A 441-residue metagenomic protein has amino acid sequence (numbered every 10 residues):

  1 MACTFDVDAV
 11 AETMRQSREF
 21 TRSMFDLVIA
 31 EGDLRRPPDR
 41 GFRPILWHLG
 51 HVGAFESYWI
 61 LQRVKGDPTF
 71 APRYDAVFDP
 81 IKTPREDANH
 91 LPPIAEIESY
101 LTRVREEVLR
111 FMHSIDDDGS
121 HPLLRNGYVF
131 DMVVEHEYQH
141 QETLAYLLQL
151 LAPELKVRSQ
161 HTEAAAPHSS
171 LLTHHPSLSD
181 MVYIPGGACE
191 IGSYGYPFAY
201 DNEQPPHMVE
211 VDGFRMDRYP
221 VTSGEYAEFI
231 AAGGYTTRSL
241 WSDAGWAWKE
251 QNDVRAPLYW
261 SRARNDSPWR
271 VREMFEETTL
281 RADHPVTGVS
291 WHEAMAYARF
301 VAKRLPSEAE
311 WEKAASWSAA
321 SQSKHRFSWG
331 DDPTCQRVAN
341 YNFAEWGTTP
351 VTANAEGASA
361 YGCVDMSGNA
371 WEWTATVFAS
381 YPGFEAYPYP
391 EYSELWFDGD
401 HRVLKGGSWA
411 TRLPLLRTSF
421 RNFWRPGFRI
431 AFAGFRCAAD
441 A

Functional and structural regions predicted by a protein language model:
M1-V7: Short, contiguous pre-domain boundary segments
V10-T13, S17-M24, P93, I97-F111 (+3 more regions): Alpha-helical packing segments of well-folded alpha/beta enzyme cores
A11, E19, D26, E31-K82 (+7 more regions): Short, contiguous alpha-helical
P80-H121, Y128-M132, H136, D217: Acidic/histidine-rich alpha-helical segments that form the ligand environment of transition-metal centers
V129, V133, E137-Q139, T143 (+5 more regions): Functional-site microenvironments in short loops/helix caps that host divalent-cation chemistry
L171-H174: Compositionally biased, intrinsically disordered low-complexity segments enriched in Pro/Arg/Gln/His
Y392-W396, N422-R429: Short proline/glycine-enriched turn/loop segments at secondary-structure junctions
A431-A441: Short, structured beta-strand segments at or near domain termini in extracellular proteins/domains
